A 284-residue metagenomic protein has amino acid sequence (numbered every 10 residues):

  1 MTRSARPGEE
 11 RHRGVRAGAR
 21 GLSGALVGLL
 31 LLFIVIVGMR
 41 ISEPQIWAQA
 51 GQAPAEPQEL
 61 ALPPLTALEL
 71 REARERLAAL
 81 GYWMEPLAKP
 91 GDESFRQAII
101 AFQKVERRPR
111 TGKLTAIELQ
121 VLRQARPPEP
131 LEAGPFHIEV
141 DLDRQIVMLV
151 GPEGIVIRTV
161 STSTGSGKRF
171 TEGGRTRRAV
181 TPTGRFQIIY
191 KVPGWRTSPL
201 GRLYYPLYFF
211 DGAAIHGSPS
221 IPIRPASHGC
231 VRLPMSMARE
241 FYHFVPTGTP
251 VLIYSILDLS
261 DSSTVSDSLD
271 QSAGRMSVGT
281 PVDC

Functional and structural regions predicted by a protein language model:
T2-G81: Primarily N-terminal secretory
G24, G28-M39, E43-Q49, L131-A133 (+2 more regions): Exported/periplasmic cell-wall-interacting domains
A61-V121: Short acidic, glycine/serine/threonine-rich helix-capping segments at coil-helix boundaries
P63-L70, A88-R96, T111-G112, V140-D143 (+5 more regions): Solvent-exposed, acidic/flexible segments
L70, R74, R96-I100, L119 (+5 more regions): Extracytoplasmic/secreted envelope proteins and their assembly/folding machinery, especially bacterial periplasmic
R76, V121, H137-E139, I146-M148 (+5 more regions): Soluble periplasmic/extracytoplasmic beta-strand elements of cell-envelope proteins
L77-M84, F102-R110, R126, G151 (+5 more regions): Sec/Tat-exported extracytoplasmic proteins
P86, I100-A179: Cell wall/extracellular polymer interaction/catalysis modules
